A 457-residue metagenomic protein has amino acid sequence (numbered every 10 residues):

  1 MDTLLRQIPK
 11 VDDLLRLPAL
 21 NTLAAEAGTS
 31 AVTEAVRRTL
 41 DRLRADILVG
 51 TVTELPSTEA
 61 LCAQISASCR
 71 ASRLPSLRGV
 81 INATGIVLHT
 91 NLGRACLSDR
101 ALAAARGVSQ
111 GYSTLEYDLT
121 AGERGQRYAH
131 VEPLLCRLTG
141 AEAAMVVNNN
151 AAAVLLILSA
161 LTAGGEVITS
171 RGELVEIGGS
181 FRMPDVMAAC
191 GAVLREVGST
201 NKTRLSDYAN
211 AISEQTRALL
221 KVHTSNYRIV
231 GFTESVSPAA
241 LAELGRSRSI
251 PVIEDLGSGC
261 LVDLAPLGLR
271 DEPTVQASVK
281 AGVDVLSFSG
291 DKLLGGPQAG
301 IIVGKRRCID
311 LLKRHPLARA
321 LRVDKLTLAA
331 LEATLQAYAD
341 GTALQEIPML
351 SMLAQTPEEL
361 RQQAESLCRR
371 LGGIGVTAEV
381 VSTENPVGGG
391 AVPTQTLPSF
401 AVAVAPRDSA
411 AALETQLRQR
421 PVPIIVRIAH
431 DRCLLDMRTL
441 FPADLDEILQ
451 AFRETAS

Functional and structural regions predicted by a protein language model:
M1-C69: Long amphipathic alpha-helical segments
I8-P9, A27, I81-G85, L294-P297 (+2 more regions): Short Gly/Ser/Thr- and Asp/Glu-enriched loop/turn motifs at secondary-structure junctions
D41, A83-T84, R94-T120: Glycine-rich phosphate-binding segment of PLP-dependent enzymes
V52-L97, A103-A104: Long amphipathic N-terminal alpha/beta scaffold segment
S76-L77, A144, F288, V422-R427: A short linear hydrophobic-aromatic micro-motif
A121-Y338, L371-G372, A451: Conserved PLP-enzyme active-site core in the AAT-like
R307, H315-P316, V323-L371, V381-E384 (+1 more regions): Structural motif of enzymes handling amino- and sulfur-group chemistry
P357, R361-A443: Conserved C-terminal alpha-helix-loop-beta "cap" of PLP-dependent enzymes that closes/shapes the active-site mouth
